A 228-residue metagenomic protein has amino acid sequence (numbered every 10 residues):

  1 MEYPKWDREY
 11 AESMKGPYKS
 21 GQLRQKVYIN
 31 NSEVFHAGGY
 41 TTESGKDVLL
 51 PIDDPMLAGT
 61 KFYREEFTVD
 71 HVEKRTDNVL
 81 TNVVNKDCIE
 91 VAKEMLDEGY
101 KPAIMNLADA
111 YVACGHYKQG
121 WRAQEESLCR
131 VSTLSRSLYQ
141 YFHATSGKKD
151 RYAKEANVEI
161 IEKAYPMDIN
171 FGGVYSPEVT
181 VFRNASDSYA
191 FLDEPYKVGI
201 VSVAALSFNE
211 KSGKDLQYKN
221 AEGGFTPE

Functional and structural regions predicted by a protein language model:
M1-E228: Macrodomain-like recognition of ADP-ribose-binding/processing modules
